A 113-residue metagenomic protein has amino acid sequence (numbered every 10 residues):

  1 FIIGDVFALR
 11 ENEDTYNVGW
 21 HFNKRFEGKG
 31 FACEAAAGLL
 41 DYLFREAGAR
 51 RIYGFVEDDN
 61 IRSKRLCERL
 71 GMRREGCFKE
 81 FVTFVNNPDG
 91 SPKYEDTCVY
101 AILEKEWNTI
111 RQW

Functional and structural regions predicted by a protein language model:
F1-W113: Acyl-donor (CoA/ACP) binding surface of acyl/acetyltransferases
